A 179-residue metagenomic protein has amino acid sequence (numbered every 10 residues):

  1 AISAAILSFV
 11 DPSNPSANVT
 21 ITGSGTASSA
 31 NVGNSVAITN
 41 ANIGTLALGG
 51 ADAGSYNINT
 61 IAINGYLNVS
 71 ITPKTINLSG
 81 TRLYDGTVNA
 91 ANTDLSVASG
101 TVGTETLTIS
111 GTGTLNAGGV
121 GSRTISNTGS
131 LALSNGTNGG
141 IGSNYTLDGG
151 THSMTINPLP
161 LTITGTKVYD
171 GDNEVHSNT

Functional and structural regions predicted by a protein language model:
A1-T179: Short loop/turn motifs that initiate or flank beta-strands
